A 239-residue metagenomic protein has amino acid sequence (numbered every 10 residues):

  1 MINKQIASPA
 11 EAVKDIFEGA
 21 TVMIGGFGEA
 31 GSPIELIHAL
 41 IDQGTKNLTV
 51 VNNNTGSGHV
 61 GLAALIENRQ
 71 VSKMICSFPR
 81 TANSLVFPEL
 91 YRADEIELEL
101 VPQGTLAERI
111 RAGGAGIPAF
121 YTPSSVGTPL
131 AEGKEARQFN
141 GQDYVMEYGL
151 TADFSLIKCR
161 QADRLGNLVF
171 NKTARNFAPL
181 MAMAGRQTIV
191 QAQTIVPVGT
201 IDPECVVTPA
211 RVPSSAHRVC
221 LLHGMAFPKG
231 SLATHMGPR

Functional and structural regions predicted by a protein language model:
M1-R239: Conserved alpha/beta enzyme-core scaffold
